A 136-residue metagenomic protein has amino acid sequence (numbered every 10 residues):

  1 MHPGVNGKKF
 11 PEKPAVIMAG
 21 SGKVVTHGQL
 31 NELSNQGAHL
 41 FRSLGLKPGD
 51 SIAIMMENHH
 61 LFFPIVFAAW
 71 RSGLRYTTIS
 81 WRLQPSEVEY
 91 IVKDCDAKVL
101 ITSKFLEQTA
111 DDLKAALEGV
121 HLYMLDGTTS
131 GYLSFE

Functional and structural regions predicted by a protein language model:
V5-E12: Flexible acidic/glycine-rich loop/turn elements at helix↔coil and beta-strand↔loop transitions within catalytic cores
E12-H59, F63, F67, Q84-E89 (+1 more regions): Conserved AMP-binding/adenylate-forming core of the ANL superfamily
V66-S72, D94: Short hydrophobic alpha-helices that are characteristic scaffold elements of the AMP-binding
I79-S80, S103, D126: Short beta->alpha connector loops at strand-helix junctions that form conserved, small/polar/Pro-enriched
L83-D112, F135: Conserved ATP-dependent adenylate/AMP-binding module captured primarily in the ANL superfamily
Q108-E136: ANL superfamily adenylate-forming
